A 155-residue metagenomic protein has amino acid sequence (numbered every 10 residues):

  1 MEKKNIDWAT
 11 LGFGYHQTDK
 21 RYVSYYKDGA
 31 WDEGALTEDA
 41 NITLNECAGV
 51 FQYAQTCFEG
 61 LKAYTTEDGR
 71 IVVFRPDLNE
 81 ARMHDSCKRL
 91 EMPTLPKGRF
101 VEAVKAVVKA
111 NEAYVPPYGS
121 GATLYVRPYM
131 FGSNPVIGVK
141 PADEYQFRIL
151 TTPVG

Functional and structural regions predicted by a protein language model:
M1-G155: Conserved alpha/beta cores of soluble small-molecule-handling proteins
